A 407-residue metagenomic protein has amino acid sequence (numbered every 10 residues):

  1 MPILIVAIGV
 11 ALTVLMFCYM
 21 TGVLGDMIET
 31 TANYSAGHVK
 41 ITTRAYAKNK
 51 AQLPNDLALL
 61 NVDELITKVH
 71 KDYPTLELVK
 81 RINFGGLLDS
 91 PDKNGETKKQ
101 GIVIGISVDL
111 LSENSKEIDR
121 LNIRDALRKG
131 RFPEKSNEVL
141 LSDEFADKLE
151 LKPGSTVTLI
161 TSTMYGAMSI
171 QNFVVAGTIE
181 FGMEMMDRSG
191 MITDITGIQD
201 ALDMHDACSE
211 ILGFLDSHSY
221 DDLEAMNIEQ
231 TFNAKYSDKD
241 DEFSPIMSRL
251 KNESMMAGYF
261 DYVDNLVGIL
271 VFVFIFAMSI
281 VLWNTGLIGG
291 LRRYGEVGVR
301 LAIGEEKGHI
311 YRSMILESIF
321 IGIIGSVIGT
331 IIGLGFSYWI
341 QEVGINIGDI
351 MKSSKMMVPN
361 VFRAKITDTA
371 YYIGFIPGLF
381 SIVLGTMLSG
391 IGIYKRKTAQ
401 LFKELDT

Functional and structural regions predicted by a protein language model:
A11-I41, S337-I340: Alpha-helical transmembrane segments
M16-G22, D264-A302, I310-S313, S389-G390: A hydrophobic alpha-helix feature that marks transmembrane segments and, especially, their cytosolic C-terminal ends
G25-K48, E96-I102, I345-G348: Membrane-proximal juxtamembrane linkers immediately C-terminal to transmembrane helices
R44, K48-N49, P54-I192, T196-D206: A structural signal for hydrophobic secondary-structure junctions, strongest on transmembrane helix-loop-helix units
S217-S279, G289-L291: Peri-transmembrane interface segments
G286-R292, E296-Q341, I373, P377: Transmembrane alpha-helical interface segments in multi-pass membrane proteins
V327-F375, M387-G390: Short helix-loop junctions at transmembrane helix boundaries
I391-T407: Short cytosolic juxtamembrane segments of multi-pass membrane proteins
